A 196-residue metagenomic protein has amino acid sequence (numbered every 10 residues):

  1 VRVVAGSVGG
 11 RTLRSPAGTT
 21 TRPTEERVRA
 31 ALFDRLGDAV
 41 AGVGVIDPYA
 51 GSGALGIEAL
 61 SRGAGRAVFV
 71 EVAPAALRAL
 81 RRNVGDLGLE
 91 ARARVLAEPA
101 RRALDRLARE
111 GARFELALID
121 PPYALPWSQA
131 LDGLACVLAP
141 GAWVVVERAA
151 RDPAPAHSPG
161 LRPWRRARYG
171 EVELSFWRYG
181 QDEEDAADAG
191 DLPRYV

Functional and structural regions predicted by a protein language model:
V1-V196: Class I S-adenosyl-L-methionine-dependent methyltransferase catalytic core
